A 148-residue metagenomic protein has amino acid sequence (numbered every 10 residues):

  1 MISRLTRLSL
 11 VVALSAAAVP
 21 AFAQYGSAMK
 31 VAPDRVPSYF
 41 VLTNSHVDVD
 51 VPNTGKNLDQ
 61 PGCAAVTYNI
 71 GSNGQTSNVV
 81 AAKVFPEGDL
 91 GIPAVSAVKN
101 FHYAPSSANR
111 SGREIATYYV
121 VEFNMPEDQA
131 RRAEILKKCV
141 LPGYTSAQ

Functional and structural regions predicted by a protein language model:
M1-L10: Bacterial N-terminal signal peptides that target proteins for export
I2-S3, F22-Q148: Charge-biased low-complexity segments
V12-A16: Repetitive helical segments and hydrophobic/amphipathic motifs
A18-P20: N-terminal signal peptide c-region/cleavage motif recognized by signal peptidases
